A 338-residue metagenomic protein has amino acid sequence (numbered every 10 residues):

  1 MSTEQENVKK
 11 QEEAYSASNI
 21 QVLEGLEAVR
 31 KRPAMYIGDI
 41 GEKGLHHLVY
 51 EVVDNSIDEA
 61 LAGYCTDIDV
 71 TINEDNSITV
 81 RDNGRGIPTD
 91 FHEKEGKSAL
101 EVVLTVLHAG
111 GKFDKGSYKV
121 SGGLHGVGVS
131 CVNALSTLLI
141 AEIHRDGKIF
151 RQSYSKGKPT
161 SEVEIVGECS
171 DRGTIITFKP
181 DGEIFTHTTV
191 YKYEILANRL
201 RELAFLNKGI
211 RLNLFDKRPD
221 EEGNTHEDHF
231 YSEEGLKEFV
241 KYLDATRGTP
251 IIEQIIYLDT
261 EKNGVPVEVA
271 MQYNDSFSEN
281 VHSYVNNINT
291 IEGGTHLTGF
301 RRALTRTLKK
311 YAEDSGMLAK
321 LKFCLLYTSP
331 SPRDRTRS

Functional and structural regions predicted by a protein language model:
M1-V53, V102: Bergerat-fold GHKL ATPase/HATPase_c domain
S2-N19, N76-A99, G110-E233, F239-Y242: GHKL-type ATPase core
V22-R30, N73-E74, G167-T177, M271-V285: Flexible hinge/switch segments at interdomain interfaces of large molecular machines
K43-Y64, N133: Conserved ATP-binding N-box helix of the HATPase_c
H46-D54, K97-F113, A197, V240-G248 (+1 more regions): A short, contiguous, amphipathic alpha-helix enriched in charged residues
E59-G63, G122, R335: Conserved ATP-binding/catalytic signature of the HATPase_c
T66-T71: A conserved short beta-strand within the histidine kinase catalytic ATPase domain
Y327-T336: Conserved small/polar residues in nucleotide/adenosyl-binding loops
